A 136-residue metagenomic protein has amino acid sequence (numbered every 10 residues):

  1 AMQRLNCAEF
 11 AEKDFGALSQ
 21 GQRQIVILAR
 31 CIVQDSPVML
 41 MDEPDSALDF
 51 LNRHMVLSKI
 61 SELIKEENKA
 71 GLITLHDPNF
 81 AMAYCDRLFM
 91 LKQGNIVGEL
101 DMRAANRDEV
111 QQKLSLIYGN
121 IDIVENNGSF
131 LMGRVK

Functional and structural regions predicted by a protein language model:
M2-F10: Conserved ABC ATPase "signature" region
D14-L18: Conserved ABC ATPase signature
M39-E43: Catalytic Walker B motif of ABC-type/P-loop ATPase nucleotide-binding domains
H54-E66: Helical segment within the ABC ATPase nucleotide-binding domain
L75-H76: H-loop/switch region of ABC-family ATPase nucleotide-binding domains
R103-K136: ABC ATPase nucleotide-binding domains
